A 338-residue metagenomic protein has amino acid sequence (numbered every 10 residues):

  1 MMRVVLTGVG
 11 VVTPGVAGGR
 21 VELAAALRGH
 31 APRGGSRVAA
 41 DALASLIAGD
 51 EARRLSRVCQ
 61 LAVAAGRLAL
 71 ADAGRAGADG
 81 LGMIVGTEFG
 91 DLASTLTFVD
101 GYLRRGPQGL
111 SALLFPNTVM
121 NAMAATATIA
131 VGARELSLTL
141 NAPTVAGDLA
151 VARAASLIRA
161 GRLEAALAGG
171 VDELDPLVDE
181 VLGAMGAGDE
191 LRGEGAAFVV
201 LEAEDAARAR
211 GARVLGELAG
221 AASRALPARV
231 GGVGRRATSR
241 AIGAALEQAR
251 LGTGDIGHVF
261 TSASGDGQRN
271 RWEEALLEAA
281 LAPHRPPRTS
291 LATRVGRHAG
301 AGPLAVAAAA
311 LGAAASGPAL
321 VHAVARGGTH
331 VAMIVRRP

Functional and structural regions predicted by a protein language model:
M2-S36, G183-L251, D255-H258, G327 (+1 more regions): Condensing-enzyme catalytic core mediating Claisen C-C bond formation in acyl metabolism
R3-L6, V21-T126, A130-A142, G252-R271 (+1 more regions): Conserved beta-ketoacyl condensing-enzyme motif
L6-G8, G66, M83, A127 (+8 more regions): Buried hydrophobic positions in well-ordered alpha/beta secondary-structure cores of metabolic enzymes
G8-G10, I84-T87, N141, A166-D172 (+4 more regions): Short beta-strand segments
P14, R162-G188, A221-R235, F260-R271 (+2 more regions): Acyl-CoA/ACP chain-elongation machinery
A17-G18, S94-T97, V151, L177-L182 (+3 more regions): Short acidic, glycine/serine/threonine-rich loops at helix termini
I47-R67, A112-V119, S137-V151, M185-A197 (+3 more regions): Active-site pocket-shaping loop/turn-to-helix segments
A62-D72, M120-A133, S137-G169, E194-A212 (+2 more regions): Active-site-proximal alpha-helical scaffold in enzymes
